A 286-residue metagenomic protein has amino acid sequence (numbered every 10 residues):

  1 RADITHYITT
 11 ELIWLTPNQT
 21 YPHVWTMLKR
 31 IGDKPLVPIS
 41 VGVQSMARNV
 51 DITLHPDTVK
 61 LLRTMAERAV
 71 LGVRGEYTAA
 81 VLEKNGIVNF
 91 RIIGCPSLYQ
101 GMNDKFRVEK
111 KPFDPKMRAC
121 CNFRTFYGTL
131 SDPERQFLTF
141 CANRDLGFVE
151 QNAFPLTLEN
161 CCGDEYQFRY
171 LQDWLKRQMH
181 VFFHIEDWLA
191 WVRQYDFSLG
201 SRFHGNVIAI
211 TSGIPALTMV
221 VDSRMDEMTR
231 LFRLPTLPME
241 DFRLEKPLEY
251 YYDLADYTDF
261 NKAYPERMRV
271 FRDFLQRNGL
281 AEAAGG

Functional and structural regions predicted by a protein language model:
R1-G286: Active-site anion-handling motifs in enzyme catalytic cores
